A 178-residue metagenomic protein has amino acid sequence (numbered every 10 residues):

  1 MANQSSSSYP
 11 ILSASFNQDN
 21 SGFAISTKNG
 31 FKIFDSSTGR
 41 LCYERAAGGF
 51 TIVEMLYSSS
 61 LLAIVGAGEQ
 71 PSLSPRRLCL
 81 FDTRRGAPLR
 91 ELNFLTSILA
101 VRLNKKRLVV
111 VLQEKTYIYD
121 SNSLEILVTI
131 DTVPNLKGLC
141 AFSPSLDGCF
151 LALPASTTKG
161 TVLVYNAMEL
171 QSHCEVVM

Functional and structural regions predicted by a protein language model:
M1-Q4, S72: Intrinsic disorder/low-complexity signal
N3-Q18, G48-S59, I98-N104, V133-G148 (+1 more regions): Structural signature of eukaryotic scaffold interfaces centered on beta-propeller domains
N3-S7, E44-G48, E91-F94, I130-P134 (+1 more regions): Surface loop/turn motifs at the tips and blade-to-blade linkers of beta-strand repeat domains
L12, N20-A24, S59-A63, L99 (+5 more regions): Structural hallmark of WD40 beta-propellers
D19-A47, E54-M55, L61, V65-R84: Beta-propeller domains
I33, L73-P75, L95-L99, K106-R107 (+3 more regions): Non-catalytic localization and substrate-recognition regions of ubiquitin/SUMO ligases
F34-C42, C79-A87, K115-L136, G148 (+1 more regions): Per-blade loop-tip surfaces of WD-repeat and WD-like beta-propellers in eukaryotic adaptors/scaffolds
I52-V53, T83, E91-L92, S97-I98: Acidic, low-complexity cytosolic segments
